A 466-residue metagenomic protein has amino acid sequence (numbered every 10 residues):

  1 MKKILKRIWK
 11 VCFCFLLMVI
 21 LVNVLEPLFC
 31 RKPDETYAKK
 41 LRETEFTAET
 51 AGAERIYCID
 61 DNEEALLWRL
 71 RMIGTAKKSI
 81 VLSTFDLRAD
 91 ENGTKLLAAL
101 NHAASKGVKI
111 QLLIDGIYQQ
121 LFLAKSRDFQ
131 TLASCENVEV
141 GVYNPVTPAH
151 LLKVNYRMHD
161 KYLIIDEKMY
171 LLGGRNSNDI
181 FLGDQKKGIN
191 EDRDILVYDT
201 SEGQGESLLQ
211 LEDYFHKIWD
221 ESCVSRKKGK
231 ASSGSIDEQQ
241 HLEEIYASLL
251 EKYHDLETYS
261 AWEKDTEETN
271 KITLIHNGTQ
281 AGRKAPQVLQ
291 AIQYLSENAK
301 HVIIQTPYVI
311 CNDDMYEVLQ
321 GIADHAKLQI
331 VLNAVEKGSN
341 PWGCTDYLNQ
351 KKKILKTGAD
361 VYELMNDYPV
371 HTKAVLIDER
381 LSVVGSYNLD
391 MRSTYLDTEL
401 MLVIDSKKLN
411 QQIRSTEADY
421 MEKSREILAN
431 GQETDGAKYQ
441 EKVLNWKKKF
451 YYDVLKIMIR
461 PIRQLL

Functional and structural regions predicted by a protein language model:
K2-V138, P148-Y156, I165, M169-L466: Charged, low-complexity intrinsically disordered terminal segments
G141: Phosphate-binding P-loop/Walker A region and its immediate neighborhood
P145: Short loop/turn segments at beta-alpha junctions that line or gate ligand-sensing/allosteric surfaces
